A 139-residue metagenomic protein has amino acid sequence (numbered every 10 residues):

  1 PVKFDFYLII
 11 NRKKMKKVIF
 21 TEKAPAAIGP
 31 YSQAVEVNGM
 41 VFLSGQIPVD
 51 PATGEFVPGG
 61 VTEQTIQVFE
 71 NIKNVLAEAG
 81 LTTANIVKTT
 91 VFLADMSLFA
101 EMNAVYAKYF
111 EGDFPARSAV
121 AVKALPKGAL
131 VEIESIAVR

Functional and structural regions predicted by a protein language model:
P1-K14: Short, Lys/Arg-enriched N-terminal segments with co-localized hydrophobic residues within the first ~10-30 amino acids
K16-R139: Short, polar/acidic, helix-capping and beta-turn segments at strand->helix junctions that line the mouths
